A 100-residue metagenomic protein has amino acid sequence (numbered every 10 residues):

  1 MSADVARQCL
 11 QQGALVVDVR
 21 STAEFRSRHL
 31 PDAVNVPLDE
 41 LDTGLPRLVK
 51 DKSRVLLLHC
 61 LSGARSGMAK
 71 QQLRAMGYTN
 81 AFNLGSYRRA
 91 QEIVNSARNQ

Functional and structural regions predicted by a protein language model:
M1-L15, T22-V55, L61-Q100: Rhodanese-like catalytic fold shared by cysteine-dependent sulfurtransferases and DSP/PTP-type phosphatases
